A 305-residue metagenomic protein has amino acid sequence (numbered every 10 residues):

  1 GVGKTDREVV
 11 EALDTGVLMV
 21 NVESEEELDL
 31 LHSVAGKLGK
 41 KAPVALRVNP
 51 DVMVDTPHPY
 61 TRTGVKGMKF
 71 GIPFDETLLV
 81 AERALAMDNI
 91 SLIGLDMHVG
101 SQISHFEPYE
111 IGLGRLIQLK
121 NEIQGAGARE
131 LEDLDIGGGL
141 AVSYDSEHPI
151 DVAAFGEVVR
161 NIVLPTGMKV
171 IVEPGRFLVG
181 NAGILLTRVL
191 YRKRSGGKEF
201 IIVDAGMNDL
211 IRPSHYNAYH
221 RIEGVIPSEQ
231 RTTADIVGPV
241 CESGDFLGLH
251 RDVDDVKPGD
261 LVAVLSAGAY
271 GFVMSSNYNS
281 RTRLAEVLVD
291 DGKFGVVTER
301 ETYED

Functional and structural regions predicted by a protein language model:
G1-D133, V142, V158: Active-site-proximal beta-alpha core segment in soluble small-molecule metabolic enzymes
V22, M97, I136, V172-P174 (+1 more regions): Conserved beta-strand positions
V48-V52, V99-I103, G138-V142, R176-L178 (+3 more regions): Glycine-rich beta-alpha junction loops
V52-T56, A153, V179-G180: Catalytic core of soluble alpha/beta enzymes
H105-G112, S143-F155, N181-Y191, L249-D252: Short glycine/threonine-rich loop-to-helix capping motif typified by GTGT followed within a few residues by an Asp-Pro
Q118, G125, E130-E132, I150-P165 (+1 more regions): Acidic/histidine-enriched ion/cofactor-binding microenvironments in catalytic or ligand-binding pockets
V158, G167-D305: Charged (often Lys/Glu-rich) extended helix/loop segments that serve as interaction or gating elements
